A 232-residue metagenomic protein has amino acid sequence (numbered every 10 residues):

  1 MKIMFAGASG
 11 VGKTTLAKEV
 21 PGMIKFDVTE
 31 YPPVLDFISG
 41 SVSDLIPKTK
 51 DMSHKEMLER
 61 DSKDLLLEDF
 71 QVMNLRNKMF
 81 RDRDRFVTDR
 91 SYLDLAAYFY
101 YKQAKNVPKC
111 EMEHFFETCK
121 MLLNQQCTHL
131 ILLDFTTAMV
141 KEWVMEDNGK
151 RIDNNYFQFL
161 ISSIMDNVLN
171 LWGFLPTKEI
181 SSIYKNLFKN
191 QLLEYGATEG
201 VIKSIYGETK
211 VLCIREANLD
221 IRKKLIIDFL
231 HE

Functional and structural regions predicted by a protein language model:
F5: Hydrophobic anchor at the beta1->P-loop junction of P-loop NTPases
S9: The conserved Walker
K13: Conserved lysine of the Walker
K18, G22-N74: Conserved substrate/cofactor phosphate-moiety recognition/catalytic segment in nucleotide-dependent phosphotransferases
V34-I38, D89-Y92, A97, I131-T137: Short loop/turn segments at strand-loop or loop-helix junctions that form parts of catalytic or ligand-binding pockets
L35-I38, F135, W172-R222: Acidic carboxylate-rich catalytic motifs and surrounding loops in phosphoryl-/glycosyl-chemistry enzymes
D64-Q125: Glycine-rich phosphate-binding loop used to anchor ATP phosphates in small-molecule kinases, encompassing both
K102-E194: A glycine- and Lys/Arg-enriched "phosphate-lid" helix/loop adjacent to the NTP-binding pocket of small-molecule kinases
